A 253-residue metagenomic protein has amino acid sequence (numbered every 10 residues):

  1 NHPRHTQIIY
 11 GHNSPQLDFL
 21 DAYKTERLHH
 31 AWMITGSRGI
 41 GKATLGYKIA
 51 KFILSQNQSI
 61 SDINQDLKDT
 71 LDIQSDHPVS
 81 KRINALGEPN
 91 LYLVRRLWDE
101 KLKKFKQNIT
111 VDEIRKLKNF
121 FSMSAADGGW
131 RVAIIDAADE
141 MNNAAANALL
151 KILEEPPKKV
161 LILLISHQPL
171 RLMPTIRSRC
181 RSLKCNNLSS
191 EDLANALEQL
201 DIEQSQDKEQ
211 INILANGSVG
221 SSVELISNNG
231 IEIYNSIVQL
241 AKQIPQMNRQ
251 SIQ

Functional and structural regions predicted by a protein language model:
N1-F52, Q56-I83, K158-V160, H167-Q253: Charged, glycine-rich active-site and insertion segments that engage polyanionic ligands
L17-Y23, H77, N108-V132, E140 (+1 more regions): Conserved alpha-helical scaffold flanking the Walker A/P-loop in AAA+ ATPase domains
T35-G36, L93-W98: A short hydrophobic beta-strand->loop->alpha-helix junction that borders the nucleotide-binding pocket of P-loop NTPases
K101-V111, A138, S182-L183: Flexible beta-alpha connector loops of hexameric P-loop NTPases
S122, N147-L161: Conserved catalytic/switch belt of AAA+ P-loop NTPases
D127-V132, P157-L163: Loop/turn-to-beta-strand initiation segments
A137-M141, P169: Conserved Walker B
N143-A144, P174: Conserved D-loop-proximal element of ABC-family nucleotide-binding domains
